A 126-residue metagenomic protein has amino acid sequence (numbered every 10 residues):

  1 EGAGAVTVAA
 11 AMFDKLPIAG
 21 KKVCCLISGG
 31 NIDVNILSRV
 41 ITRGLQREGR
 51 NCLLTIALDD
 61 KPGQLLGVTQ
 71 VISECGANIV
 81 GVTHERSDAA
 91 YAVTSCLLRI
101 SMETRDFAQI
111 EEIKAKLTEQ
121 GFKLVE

Functional and structural regions predicted by a protein language model:
E1, P17, L26-I27, D60 (+2 more regions): Generic detector of intrinsically disordered, low-complexity, polar/charged segments
E1-K21: Active-site-adjacent helical/loop segments in soluble small-molecule enzymes
F13, I27, I32-V40: Extended, folded domain segments that form the structural surfaces/walls around functional sites
K21-K22, I113: A residue-level detector for conformationally permissive "hinge/kink" positions
K22-S28, C52: Helical hairpin unit composed of two closely spaced alpha helices linked by a short loop
V34-E126: A conserved regulatory-domain signal marking ACT and ACT-like small-molecule sensing domains and adjacent regulatory
